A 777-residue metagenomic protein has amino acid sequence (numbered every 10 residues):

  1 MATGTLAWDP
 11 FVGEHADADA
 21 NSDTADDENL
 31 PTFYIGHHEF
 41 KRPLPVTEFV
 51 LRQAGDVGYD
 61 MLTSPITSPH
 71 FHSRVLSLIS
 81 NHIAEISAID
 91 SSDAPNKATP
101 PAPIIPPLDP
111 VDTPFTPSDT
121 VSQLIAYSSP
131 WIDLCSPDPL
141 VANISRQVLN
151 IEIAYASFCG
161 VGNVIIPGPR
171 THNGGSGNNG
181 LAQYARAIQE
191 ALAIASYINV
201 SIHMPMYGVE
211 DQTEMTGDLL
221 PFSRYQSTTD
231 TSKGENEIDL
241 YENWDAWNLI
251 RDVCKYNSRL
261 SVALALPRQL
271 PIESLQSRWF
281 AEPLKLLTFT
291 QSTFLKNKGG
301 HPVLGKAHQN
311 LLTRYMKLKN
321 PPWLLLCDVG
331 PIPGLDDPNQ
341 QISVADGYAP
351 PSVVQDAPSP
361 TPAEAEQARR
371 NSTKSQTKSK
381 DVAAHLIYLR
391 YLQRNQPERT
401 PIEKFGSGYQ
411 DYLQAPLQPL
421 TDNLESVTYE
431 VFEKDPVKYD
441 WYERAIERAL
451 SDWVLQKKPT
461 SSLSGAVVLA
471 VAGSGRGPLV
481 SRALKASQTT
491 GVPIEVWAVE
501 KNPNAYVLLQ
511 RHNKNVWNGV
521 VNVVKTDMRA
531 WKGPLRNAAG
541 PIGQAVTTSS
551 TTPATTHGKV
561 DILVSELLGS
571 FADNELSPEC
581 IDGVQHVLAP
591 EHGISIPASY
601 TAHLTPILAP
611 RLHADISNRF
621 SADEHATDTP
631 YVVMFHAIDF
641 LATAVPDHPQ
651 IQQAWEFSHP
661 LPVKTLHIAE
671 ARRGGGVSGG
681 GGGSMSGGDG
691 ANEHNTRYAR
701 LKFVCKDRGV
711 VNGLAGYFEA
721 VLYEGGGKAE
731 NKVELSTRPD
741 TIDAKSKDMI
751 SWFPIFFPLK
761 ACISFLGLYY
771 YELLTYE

Functional and structural regions predicted by a protein language model:
A2-S426, E433-K434, K438, R444 (+3 more regions): Class I SAM-binding transferase module
E443, E447-V454, L484: Generic structural signal for well-ordered alpha-helical scaffold segments
R476-V492: Conserved SAM-binding loop of SAM-dependent methyltransferases across substrates and taxa, primarily the Class I
